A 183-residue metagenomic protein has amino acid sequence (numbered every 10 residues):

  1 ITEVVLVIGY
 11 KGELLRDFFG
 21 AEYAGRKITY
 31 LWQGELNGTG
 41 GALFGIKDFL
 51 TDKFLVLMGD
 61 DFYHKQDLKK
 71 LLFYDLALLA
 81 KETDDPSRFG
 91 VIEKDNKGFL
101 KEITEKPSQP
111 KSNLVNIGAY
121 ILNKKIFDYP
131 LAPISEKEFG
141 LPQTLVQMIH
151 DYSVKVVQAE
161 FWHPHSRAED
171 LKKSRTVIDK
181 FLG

Functional and structural regions predicted by a protein language model:
I1-L57, E136, R167: Conserved N-terminal catalytic core of the sugar/cofactor nucleotidyltransferase
L6, V56, L78-L79, V156: Structural beta-sheet core signal
F19, I46-L50, Q66-Y74, Y129-P130: Alpha-helix C-terminal capping segments
L36-T39, P86, Q109, W162-P164: A short acidic, often aromatic-flanked loop/helix-cap motif at beta-alpha or helix-coil junctions that lines enzyme
G59-F62: The conserved acidic donor/metal-binding loop of glycosyltransferases
K65-F89: Conserved donor-nucleotide/metal-binding helix-loop-beta segment in metal-dependent transferases, i.e., the alpha-helix
I92-K94: A structural signal for short hydrophobic beta-strand segments in well-ordered beta-sheet cores
F99-G183: Catalytic-core segments of class I nucleotidyltransferases/pyrophosphorylases that form NMP-activated intermediates
